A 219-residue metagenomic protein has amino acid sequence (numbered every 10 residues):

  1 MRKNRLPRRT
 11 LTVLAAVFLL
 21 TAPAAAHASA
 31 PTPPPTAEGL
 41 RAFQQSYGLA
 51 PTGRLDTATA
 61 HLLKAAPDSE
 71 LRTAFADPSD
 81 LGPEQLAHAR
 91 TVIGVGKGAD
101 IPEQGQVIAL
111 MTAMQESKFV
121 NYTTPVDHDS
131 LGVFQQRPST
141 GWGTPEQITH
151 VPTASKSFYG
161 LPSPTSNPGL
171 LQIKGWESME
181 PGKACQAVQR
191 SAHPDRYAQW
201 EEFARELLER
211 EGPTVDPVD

Functional and structural regions predicted by a protein language model:
M1-S29: Secretory targeting and sorting signals
A28-A65: Short acidic, glycine/serine/threonine-rich helix-capping segments at coil-helix boundaries
P31-P35, G53-T57, S79-A87, A99-V107 (+3 more regions): Soluble non-cytosolic domains of exported or imported proteins
A37-L40, A60, L86-I93, Q106-A109 (+4 more regions): Extracytoplasmic/secreted envelope proteins and their assembly/folding machinery, especially bacterial periplasmic
Q45-L49, A60, K64-D68, K97-I101 (+6 more regions): Sec-exported extracytoplasmic/periplasmic mature domains
L55-L62, I108-E116, D129-V133: Acidic helix-start/capping segments at beta-turn-to-alpha-helix junctions
E70-E84, S117-P181, Q186-R190: Peptidoglycan-targeting cell-wall enzymes and recognition modules
E70-M114, K118, E211-V215: Export/targeting segments at the very N-terminus of extracytoplasmic proteins
